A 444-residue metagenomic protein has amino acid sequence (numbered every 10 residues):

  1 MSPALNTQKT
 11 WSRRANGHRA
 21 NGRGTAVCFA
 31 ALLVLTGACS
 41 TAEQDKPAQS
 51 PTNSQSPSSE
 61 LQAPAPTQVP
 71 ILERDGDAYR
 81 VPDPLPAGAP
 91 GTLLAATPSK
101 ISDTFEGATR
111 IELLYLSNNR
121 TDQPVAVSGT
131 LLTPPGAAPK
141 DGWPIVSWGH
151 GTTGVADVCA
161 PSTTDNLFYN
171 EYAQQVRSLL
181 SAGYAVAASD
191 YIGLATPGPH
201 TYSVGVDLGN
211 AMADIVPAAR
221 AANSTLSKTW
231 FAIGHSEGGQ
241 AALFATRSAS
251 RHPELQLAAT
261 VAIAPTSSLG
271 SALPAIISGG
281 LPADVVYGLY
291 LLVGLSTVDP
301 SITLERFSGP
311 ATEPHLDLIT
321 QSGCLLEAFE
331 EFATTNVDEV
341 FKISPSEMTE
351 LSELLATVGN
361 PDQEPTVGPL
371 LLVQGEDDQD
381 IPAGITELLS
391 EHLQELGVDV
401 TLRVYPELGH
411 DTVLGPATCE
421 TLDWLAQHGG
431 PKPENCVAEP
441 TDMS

Functional and structural regions predicted by a protein language model:
L35-A38: C-terminal motif of bacterial Sec signal peptides marking the signal peptidase cleavage site
T41-A138, Q394: Catalytic-loop region of hydrolases
P66-L72, G76-A78, I263-Q363: Accessory cap/linker subdomain of secreted extracellular hydrolases
R120-S128, L132-S181: Short, surface-exposed "cap/lid" segments of acyl-processing enzymes
Y202-A222: Alpha/beta-hydrolase active-site loop
P217-V285: Primarily recognizes the serine-hydrolase "nucleophile elbow" in alpha/beta-hydrolase and SGNH/GDSL folds
I343-V358, D380, E387-S444: C-terminal catalytic histidine-bearing segment of alpha/beta-hydrolase fold enzymes
T366, L371-D378: Short beta-strand/loop motif that positions the catalytic acidic residue of the alpha/beta-hydrolase fold
